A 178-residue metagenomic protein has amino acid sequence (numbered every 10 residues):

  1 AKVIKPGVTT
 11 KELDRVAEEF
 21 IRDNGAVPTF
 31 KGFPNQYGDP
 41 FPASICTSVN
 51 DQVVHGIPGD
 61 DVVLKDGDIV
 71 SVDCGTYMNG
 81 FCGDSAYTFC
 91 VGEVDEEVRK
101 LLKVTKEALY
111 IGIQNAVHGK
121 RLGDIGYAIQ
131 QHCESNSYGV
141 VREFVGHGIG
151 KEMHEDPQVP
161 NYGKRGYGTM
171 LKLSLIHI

Functional and structural regions predicted by a protein language model:
A1-I176: Active-site neighborhoods and metal-handling regions in enzymes and metal-associated proteins
